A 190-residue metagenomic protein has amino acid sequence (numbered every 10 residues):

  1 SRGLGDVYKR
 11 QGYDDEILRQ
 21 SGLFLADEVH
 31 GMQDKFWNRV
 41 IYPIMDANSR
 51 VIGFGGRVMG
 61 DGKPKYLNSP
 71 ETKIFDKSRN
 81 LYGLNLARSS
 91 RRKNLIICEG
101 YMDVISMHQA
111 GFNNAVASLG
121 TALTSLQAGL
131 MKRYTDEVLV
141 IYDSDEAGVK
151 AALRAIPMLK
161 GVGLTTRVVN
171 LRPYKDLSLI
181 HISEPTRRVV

Functional and structural regions predicted by a protein language model:
S1-R2, Q33, D143-D145: Conserved short loop/turn motifs at secondary-structure junctions
G3-Y8, I180-V190: Single conserved hydrophobic/aromatic residue that forms the stacking wall/gate of nucleotide- or nucleobase-binding
K9-Y134, V138, A151-A152: Phosphate-handling DNA/RNA-contact segment within nucleic-acid enzymes
A117, V168-N170, I182: Structural signal for conserved beta-strand scaffold positions within catalytic alpha/beta enzyme cores
T121-P173: Conserved catalytic cores of soluble enzyme domains, especially glycine-rich substrate-binding beta-alpha loops
